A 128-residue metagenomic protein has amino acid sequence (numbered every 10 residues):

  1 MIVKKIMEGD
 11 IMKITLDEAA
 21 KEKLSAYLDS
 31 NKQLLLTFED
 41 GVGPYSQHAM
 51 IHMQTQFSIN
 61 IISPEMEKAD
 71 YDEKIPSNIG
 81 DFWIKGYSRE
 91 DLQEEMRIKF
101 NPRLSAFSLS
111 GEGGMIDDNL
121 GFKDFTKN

Functional and structural regions predicted by a protein language model:
V3-N128: Domain-level signature for proteins that mediate thiol-based redox and metal-cofactor handling
